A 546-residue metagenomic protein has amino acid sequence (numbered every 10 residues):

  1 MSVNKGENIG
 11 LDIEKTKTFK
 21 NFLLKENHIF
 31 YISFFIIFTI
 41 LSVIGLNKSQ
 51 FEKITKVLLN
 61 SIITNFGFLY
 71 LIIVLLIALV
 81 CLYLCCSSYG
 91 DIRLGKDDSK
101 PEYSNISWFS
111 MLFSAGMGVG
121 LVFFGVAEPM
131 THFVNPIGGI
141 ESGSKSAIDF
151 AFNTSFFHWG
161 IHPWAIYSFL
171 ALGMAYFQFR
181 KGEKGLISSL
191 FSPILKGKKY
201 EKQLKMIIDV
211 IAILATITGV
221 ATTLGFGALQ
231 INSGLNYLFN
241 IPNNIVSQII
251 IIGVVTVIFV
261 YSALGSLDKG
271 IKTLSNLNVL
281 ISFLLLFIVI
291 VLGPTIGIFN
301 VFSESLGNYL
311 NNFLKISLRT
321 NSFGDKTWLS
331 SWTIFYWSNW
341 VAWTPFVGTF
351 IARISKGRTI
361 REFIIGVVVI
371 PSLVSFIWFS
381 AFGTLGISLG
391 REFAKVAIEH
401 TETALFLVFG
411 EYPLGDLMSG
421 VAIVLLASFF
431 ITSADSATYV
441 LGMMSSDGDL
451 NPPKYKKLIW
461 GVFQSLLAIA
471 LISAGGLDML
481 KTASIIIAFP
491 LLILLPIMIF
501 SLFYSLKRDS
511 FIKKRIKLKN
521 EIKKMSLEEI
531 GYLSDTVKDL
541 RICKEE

Functional and structural regions predicted by a protein language model:
M1-K5, K517-E546: Long, low-complexity, intrinsically disordered cytosolic termini of multi-pass membrane proteins
S2-A147, L264, F287, F500-R508 (+2 more regions): N-terminal alpha-helical transmembrane segments of multi-pass membrane transport and channel/translocase proteins
G10-K20, K53-L59, C86-N105, M130-N153 (+5 more regions): Flexible loop linkers connecting adjacent transmembrane helices in multi-pass alpha-helical membrane transporters
D12-K15, N21-Y31, F35-G45, A78-C81 (+9 more regions): Helix-loop-helix module between adjacent transmembrane segments
K17-F22, N47-I62, C81-K100, A151-H158 (+7 more regions): Membrane-water interface regions at transmembrane-helix termini and the short interhelical loops of multi-pass membrane
Y31-L46, L71-L79, F239-G265, L284 (+3 more regions): Transmembrane alpha-helical segments of multi-pass small-molecule transport proteins
F68, N105, G143-A151, K199-V210 (+3 more regions): Membrane-interface alpha-helices at helix entry/exit sites of multi-pass transporters
Y200, A212-R358, I365, I370-E392 (+2 more regions): Membrane-embedded translocation segments of transport machinery
